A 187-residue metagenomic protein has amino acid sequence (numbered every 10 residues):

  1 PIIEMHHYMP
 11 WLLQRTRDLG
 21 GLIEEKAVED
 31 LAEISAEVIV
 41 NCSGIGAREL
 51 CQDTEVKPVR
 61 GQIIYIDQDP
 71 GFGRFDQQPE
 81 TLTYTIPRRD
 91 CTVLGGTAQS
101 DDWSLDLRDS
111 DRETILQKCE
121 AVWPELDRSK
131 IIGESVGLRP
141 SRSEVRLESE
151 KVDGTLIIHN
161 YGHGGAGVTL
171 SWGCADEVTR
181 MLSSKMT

Functional and structural regions predicted by a protein language model:
P1-E29, A36, C42: Helical element adjacent to the flavin cofactor pocket in flavoenzyme catalytic cores
P1-W11, D106-D111, T169-L170: Short beta-strand to alpha-helix junction loop
H7, L13, L50-T54, F75-Q77 (+2 more regions): A short secondary-structure junction signal
W11, S129-T187: C-terminal catalytic lobe of FAD-dependent flavoproteins
N41-V56, Y65: Flavin (primarily FAD) binding-site architecture
E49-Q52, S104-L105, S143, T169-L170: Short glycine-/acidic-enriched loop or helix-start segments at secondary-structure transitions that form or flank
V56, G71-F72, R89-V93, Q99-P140 (+1 more regions): Flavin-binding catalytic cores
I63-P79, Y84-P87: Glycine-rich loop(s) and the adjacent beta-strand/alpha-helix scaffold that form part
